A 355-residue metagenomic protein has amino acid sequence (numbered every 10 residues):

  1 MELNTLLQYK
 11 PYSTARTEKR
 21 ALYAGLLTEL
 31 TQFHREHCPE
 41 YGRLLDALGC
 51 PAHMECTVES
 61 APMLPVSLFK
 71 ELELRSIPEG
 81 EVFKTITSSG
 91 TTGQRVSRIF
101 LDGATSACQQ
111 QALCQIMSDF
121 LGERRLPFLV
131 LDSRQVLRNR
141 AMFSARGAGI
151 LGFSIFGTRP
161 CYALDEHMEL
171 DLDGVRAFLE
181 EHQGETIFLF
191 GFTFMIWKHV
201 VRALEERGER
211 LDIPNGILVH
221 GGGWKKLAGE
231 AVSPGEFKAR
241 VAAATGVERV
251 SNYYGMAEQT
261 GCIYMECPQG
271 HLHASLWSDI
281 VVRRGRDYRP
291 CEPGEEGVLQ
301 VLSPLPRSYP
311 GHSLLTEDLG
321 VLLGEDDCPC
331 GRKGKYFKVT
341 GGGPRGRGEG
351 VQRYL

Functional and structural regions predicted by a protein language model:
M1-T14, A21-F33, R140, A148-L355: Active-site glycine/GP-rich loop and adjacent strand/helix microenvironment that borders small-molecule binding pockets
T17-A21, E36, E40-T87, R95-I99 (+4 more regions): Active-site diphosphate/adenylate-binding microenvironment
T87-G90, L131-R134, F194, L218-G223: Short loop/turn segments at strand-loop or loop-helix junctions that form parts of catalytic or ligand-binding pockets
G93-L101, L126-V136, T158-A163, P290-E292: Short acidic, glycine/Ser/Thr-rich loop/turn "cap" segments at secondary-structure junctions
R98-A107, F143-R146, L204: "Short basic amphipathic alpha-helical interaction patches in structured regions
I116-G122, F178-E181: Glycine-rich helix-loop-beta junction characteristic of Rossmann-like nucleotide cofactor-binding loops
D119-L151: Conserved AMP-binding loop of ANL adenylate-forming enzymes
